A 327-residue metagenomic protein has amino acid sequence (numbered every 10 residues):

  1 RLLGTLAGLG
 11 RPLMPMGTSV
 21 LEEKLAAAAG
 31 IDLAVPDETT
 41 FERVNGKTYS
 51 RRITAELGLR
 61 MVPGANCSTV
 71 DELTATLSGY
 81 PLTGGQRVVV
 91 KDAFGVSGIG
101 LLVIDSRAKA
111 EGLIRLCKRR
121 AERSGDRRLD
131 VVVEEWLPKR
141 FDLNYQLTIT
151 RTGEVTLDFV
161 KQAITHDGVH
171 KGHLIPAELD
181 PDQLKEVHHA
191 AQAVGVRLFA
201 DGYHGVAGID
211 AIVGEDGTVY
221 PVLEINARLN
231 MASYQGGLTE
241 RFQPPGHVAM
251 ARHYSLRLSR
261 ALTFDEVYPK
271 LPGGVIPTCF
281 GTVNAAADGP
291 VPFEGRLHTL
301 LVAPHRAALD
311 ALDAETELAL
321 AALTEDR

Functional and structural regions predicted by a protein language model:
R1-A75, G79: Conserved N-proximal alpha/beta basic substrate-recognition cap immediately N-terminal to, or forming the N-lobe
R60-V62, T83-V88, S106-P138: Conserved ATP-binding module of the ATP-grasp superfamily
P63-G64, R87-L116, N144, H166-L179: Glycine-rich phosphate-binding loop of ATP-grasp-fold ATP-dependent ligases
D126-V132, D201-I209, R252, D326-R327: Flexible, glycine/charged-enriched surface loops at secondary-structure junctions
E135, V169-D216, L256-P277: A long amphipathic alpha-helix within ATP-dependent nucleotide-binding catalytic cores
E135-R140, N144-R197, N226-Y254: ATP-dependent carboxylate/phosphate-activation module, predominantly the ATP-grasp catalytic core and closely related
A207-L271: C-terminal structural cap/anchor segments
Q243-R327: Peripheral (often C-terminal) accessory segments that flank ATP-dependent C-N-forming ligase machineries
